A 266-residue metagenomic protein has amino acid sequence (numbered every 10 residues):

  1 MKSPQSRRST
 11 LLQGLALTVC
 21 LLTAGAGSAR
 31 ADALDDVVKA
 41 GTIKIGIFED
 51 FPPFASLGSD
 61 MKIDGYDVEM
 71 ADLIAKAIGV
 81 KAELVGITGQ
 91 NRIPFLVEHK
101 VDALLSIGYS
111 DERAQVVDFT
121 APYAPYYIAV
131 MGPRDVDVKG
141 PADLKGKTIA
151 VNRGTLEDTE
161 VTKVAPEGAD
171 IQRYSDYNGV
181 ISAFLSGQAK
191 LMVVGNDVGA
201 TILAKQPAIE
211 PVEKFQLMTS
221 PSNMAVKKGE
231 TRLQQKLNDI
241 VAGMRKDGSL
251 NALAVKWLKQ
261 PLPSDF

Functional and structural regions predicted by a protein language model:
A31-I107, D247: Extracytoplasmic small-molecule ligand-binding "clamshell" domains of the periplasmic binding protein/Venus flytrap
A33, L156-Y174, P211-E213, A242-F266: Ligand-binding clefts/hinges and TM-proximal coupling segments of bilobed small-molecule sensing domains
I43-K44, G79-K81, E98-S106, K147-T148 (+3 more regions): Alpha-to-beta junction loops
S56-S59, A71-V80, T120, E157-Y174 (+2 more regions): Ligand-binding cleft/hinge of the Venus flytrap
E83-P94, Q172-S182, S186, M218-S220: Short helix-initiation/N-cap motifs at beta->coil->alpha
N91, I107-V116, E160-K163, L185 (+1 more regions): A ligand-binding cleft/hinge motif common to bilobed small-molecule-binding domains
A124-G132, A200-A242, Q260-F266: Periplasmic-binding protein-like
G132-I149: Flexible hinge/capping segments at coil-to-helix
